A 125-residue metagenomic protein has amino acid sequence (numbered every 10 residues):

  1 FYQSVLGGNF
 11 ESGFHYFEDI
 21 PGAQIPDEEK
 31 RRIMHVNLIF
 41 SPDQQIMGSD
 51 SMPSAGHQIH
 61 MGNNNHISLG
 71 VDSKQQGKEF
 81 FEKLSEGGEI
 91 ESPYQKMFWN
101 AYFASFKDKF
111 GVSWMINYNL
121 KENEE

Functional and structural regions predicted by a protein language model:
F1-S92, S105-E125: Glyoxalase I/VOC metalloenzyme domain signal
F98-A101: Short, small/polar residue-rich loop motifs at catalytic or cofactor-binding pockets
